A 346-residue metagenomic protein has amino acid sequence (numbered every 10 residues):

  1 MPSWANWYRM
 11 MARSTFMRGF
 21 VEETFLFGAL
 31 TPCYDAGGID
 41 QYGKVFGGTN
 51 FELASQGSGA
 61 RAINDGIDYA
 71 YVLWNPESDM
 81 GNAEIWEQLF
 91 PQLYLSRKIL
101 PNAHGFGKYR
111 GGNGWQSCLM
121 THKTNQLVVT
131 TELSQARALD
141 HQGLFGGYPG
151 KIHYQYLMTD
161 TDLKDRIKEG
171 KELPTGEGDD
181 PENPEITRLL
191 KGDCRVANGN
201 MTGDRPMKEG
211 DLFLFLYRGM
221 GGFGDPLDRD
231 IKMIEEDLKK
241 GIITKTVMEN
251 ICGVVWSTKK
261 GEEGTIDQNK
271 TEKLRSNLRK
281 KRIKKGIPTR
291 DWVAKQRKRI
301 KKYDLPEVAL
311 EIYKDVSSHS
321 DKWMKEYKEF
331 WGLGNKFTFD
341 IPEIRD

Functional and structural regions predicted by a protein language model:
M1-D346: Glycine/proline-enriched, intrinsically flexible loops and inter-domain linkers
